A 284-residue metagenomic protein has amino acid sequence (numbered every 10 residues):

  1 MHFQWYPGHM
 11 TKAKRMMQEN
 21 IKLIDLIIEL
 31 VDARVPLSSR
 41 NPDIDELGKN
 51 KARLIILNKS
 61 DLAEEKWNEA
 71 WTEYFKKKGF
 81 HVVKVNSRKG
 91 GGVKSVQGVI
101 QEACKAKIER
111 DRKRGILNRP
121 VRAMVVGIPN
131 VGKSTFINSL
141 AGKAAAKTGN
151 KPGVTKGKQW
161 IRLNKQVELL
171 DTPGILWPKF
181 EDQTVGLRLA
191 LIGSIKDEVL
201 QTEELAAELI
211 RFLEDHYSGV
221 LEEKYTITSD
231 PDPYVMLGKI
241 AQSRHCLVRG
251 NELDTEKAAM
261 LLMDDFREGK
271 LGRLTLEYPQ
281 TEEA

Functional and structural regions predicted by a protein language model:
M1-I27, A33-D43, L47-R53, K66 (+2 more regions): Helix-rich effector regions associated with P-loop NTPase G domains
E29, I55-L57, V125: Structural beta-sheet core signal
K51-D61: Active-site cofactor/substrate anionic-group-binding motifs, chiefly glycine- and Lys/Arg-rich phosphate-binding loops
D61-V126, A145, C246-L247, L253: Canonical P-loop GTPase G-domain recognition
S87, I137, V167-L170: Conserved active-site beta-strand-loop modules that form the wall/rim of enzyme catalytic pockets and either contain
S95, V99, T135, E208 (+1 more regions): Alpha-helical scaffold segments in soluble metabolic enzymes
K107-D111, N138, A144-N150, H216-V220: Short, structured loop/turn "capping" segments at alpha-beta junctions
R122-G142, A146, T172: Glycine-rich phosphate-binding P-loop
